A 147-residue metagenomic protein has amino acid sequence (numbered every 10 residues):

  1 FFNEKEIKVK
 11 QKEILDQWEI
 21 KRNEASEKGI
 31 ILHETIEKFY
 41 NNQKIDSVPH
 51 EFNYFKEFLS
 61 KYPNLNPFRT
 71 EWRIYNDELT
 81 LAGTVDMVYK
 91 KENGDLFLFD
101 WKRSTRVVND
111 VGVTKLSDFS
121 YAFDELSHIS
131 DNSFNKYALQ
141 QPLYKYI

Functional and structural regions predicted by a protein language model:
F1-E13: N-terminal leader/capping segments at the start of a protein or of a new domain
K8, R22-N23, F134-N135: Alpha-helical interaction segments
I14-L126: Catalytic cores of nuclease domains that cleave nucleic-acid phosphodiester backbones
I129-I147: Metal-dependent nuclease catalytic cores in nucleic-acid-processing enzymes, especially RNase H-like/related
